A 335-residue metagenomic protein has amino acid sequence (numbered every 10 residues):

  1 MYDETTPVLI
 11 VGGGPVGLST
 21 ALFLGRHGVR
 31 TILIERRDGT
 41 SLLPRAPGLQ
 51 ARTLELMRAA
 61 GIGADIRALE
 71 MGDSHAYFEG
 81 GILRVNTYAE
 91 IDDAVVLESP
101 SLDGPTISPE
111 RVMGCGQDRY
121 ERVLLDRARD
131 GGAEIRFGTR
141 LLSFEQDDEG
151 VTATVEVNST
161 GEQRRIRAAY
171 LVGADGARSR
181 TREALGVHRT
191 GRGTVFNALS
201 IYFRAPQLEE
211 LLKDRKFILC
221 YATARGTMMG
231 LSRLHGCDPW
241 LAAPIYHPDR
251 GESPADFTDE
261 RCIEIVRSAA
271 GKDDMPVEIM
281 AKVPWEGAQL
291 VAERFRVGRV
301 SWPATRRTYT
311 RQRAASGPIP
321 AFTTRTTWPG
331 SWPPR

Functional and structural regions predicted by a protein language model:
D3-L33: N-terminal Rossmann-like FAD-binding beta1-loop-alpha1 element of flavoenzymes
E4-T6, T160-Y170: Core beta-strand elements of the Rossmann-like FAD/NAD(P) dinucleotide-binding domain in flavoenzyme oxidoreductases
V11, R165-G176: Short hydrophobic core segments
G12-L22, L124, G173, I279 (+1 more regions): Conserved mid-domain beta->alpha element of the FAD-binding
L42-R129, T223: Active-site-adjacent segment of FAD-dependent monooxygenases/related oxidoreductases
V85-R119, E162, L212-K213, T223-A281: Conserved FAD/dinucleotide-binding core of flavoprotein oxidoreductases
F137-T152: A conserved short coil-to-beta-strand element within the FAD-binding core of flavoproteins
G173-V187: Flavin (primarily FAD) binding-site architecture
